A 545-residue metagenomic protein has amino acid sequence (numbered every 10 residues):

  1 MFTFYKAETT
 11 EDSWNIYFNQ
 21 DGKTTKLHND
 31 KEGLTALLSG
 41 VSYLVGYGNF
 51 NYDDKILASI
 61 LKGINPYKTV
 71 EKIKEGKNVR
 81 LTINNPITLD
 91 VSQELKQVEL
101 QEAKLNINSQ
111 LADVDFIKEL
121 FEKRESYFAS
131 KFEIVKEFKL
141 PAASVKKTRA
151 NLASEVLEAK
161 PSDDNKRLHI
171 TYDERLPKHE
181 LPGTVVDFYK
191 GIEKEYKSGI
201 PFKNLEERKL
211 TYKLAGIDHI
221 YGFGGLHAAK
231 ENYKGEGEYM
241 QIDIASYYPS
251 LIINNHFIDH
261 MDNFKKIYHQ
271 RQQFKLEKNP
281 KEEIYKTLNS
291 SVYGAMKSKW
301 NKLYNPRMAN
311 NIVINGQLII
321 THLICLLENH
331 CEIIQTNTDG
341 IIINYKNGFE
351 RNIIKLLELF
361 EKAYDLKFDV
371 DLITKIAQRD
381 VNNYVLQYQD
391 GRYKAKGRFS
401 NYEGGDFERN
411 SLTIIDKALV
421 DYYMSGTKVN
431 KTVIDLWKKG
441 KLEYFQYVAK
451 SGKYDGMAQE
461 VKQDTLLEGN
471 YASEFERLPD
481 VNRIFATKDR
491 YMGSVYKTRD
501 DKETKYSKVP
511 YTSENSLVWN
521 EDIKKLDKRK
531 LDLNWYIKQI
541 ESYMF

Functional and structural regions predicted by a protein language model:
M1-N19, S246-Y248: Gly/Thr-rich phosphate-binding beta-strand-loop-beta motif of the actin/hexokinase/Hsp70
F2, Y43-V45, E238-Y239: Structural motif
A7-T9, G48-N49, V91, I244 (+1 more regions): Residues immediately flanking
S13-I16, D54-I60, S250-I253, N344-I354: A short acidic (Asp/Glu
G22-E102: Conserved DEDDh/DEDDy metal-dependent 3′-5′ exonuclease domain
Q97, Y212-N329, I333-I334, N344: Helical catalytic core of nucleic-acid polymerases
L105-I107, L111-Y239, A245, L323-L326 (+8 more regions): Conserved "right-hand" nucleotidyltransferase catalytic core of DNA-directed polymerases
Y172-D173, G191-I192, G199-I200, L205-E206 (+5 more regions): C-terminal, non-catalytic extensions of nucleic-acid polymerases
